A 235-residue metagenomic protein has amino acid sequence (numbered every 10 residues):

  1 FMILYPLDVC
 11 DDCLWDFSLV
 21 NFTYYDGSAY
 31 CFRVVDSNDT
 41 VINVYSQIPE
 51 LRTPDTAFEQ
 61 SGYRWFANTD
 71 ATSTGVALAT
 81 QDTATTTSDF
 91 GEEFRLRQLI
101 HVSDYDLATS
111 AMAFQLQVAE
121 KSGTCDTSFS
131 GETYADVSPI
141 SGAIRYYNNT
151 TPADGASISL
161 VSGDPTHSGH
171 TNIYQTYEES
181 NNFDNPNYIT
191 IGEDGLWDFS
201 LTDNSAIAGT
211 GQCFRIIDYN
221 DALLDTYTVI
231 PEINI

Functional and structural regions predicted by a protein language model:
F1, L7, S73-G75, A79-Q81 (+5 more regions): Intrinsic structural disorder
F1-W15, T80-T85, G142-W197: Extracellular adhesion/glycan-binding regions together with long Ser/Thr- and acidic-residue-rich low-complexity tracts
L4-P54, L99-A113, S180-I235: Ser/Thr/Pro-rich, low-complexity mucin-like regions that serve as glycosylated stalks/linkers or repetitive adhesive
C10, Y25, Q60, S73 (+9 more regions): Intrinsically disordered, low-complexity segments enriched in small/polar residues
F32, Q60, L116, I158-L160 (+1 more regions): Generic structural motif
V35, V41, A84-Y146, Y219 (+1 more regions): Low-complexity, serine/threonine/proline/glycine-rich extracellular segments that form mucin-like
E50-D89, K121-G123, T176-F183, E232-I235: Short, compositionally biased P/S/T/A/G/V-rich stretches that sit at domain boundaries
